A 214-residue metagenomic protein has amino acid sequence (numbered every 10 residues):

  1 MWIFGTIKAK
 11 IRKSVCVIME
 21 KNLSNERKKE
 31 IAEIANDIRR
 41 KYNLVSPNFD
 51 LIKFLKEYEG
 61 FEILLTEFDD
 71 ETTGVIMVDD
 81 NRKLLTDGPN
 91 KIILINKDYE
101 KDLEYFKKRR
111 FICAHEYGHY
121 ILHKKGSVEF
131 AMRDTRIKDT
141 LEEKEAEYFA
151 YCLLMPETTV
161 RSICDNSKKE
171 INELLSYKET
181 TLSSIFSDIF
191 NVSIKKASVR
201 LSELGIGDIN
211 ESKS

Functional and structural regions predicted by a protein language model:
M1-S214: Active-site hotspot residues in diverse enzymes, especially metal/ion-binding acidic/histidine motifs
